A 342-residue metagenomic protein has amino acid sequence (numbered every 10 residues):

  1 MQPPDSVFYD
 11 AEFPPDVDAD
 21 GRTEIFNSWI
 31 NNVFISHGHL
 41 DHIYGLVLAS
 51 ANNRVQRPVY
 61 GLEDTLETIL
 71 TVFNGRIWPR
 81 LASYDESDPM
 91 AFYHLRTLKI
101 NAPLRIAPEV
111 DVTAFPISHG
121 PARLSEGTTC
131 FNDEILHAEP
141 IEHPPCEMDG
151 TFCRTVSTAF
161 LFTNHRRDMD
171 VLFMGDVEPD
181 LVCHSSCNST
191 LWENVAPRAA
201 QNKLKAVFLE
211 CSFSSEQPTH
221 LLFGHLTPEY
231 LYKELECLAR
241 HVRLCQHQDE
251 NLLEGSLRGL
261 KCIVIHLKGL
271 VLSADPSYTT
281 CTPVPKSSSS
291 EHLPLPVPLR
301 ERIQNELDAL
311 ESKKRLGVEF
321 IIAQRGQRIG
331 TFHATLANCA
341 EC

Functional and structural regions predicted by a protein language model:
M1-L172, E178, R243-C245, E254-C342: Binuclear metal-dependent hydrolase catalytic cores
D20-T23, E193-A199, L252: Leucine-rich repeat
D149-T158, T163-Y230: Active-site-proximal loop/helix segments of hydrolase catalytic cores
E193-A196, A200, E236-A239, R243 (+1 more regions): Alpha-helical repeat scaffolds in large eukaryotic proteins
P218, K233-N251: Acidic, metal/cofactor-coordinating or nucleic-acid-engaging core segments within structured domains
L222-P228, E236-A239, S256, P283-K286: Acidic, His/Gly-rich catalytic cores of divalent-metal-dependent hydrolytic chemistry
P228, Y232-L235, R300, Q304: Short amphipathic alpha-helical surface patches that serve as generic macromolecular interface elements
